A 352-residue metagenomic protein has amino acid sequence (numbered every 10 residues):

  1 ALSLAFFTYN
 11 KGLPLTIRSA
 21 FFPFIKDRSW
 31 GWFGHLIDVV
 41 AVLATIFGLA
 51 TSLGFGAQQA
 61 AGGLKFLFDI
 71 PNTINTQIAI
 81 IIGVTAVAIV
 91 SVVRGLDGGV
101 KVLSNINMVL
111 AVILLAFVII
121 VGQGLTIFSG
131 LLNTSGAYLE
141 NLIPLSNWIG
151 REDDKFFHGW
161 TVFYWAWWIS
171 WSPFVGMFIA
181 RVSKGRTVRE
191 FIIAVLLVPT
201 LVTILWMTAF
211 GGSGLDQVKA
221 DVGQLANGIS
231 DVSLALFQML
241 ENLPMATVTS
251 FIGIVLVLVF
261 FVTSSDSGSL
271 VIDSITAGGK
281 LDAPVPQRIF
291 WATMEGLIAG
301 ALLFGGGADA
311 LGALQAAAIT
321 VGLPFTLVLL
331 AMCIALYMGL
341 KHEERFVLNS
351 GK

Functional and structural regions predicted by a protein language model:
A1-Y9, A246-G253, Q315-A331: Extracellular loop-to-transmembrane helix junctions
F6-W32, G98, Q217-E241, G268-K280 (+1 more regions): Flexible loop linkers connecting adjacent transmembrane helices in multi-pass alpha-helical membrane transporters
S29-R189, I193, V198-F251, L256-L258 (+1 more regions): Membrane-embedded translocation segments of transport machinery
L96-G99, I179-R189, S267-P286, G307-A310 (+1 more regions): Alpha-helical transmembrane segments
I106-N107, L243, G279, A317-V321: Loop-to-transmembrane-helix entry motif
A111-G122, V202-G212, I252-S274, W291-E295 (+1 more regions): Hydrophobic alpha-helical segments of multi-pass membrane transport proteins
L303-T320: Extracellular/periplasmic helix-loop-helix junctions in multi-pass membrane proteins
